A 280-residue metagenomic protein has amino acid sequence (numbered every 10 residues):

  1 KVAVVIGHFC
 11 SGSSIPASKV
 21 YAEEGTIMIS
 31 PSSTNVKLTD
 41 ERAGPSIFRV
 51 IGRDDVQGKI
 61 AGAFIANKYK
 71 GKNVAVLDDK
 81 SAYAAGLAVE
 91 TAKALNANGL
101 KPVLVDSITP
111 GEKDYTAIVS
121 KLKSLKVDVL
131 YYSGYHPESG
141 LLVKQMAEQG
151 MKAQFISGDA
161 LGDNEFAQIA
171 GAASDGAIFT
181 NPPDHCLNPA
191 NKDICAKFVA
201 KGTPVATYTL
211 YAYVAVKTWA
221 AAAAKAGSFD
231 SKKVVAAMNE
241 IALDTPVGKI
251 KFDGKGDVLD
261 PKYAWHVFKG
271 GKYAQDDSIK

Functional and structural regions predicted by a protein language model:
K1-K280: Extracytosolic ligand-binding ectodomains
